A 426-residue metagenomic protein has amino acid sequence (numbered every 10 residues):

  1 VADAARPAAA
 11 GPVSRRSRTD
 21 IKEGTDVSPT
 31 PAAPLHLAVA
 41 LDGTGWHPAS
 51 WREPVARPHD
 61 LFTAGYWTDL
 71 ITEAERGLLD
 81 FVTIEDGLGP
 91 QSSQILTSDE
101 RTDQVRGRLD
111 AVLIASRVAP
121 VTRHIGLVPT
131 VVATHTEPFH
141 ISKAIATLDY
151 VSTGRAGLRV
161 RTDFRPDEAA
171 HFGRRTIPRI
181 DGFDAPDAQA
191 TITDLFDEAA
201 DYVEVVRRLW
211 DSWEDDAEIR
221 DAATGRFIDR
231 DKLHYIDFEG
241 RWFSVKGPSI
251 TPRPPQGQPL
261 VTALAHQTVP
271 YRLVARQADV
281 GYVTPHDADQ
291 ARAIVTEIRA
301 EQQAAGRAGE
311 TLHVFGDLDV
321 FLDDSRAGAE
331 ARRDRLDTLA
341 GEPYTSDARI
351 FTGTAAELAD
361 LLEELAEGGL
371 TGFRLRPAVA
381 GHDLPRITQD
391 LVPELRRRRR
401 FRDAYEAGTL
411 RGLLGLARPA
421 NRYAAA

Functional and structural regions predicted by a protein language model:
I21-V121, Q256-P259, G408, N421-A426: N-terminal beta1-alpha1-beta2 module of alpha/beta enzyme domains
S28-H59, G126, P166-P178, K232-L260 (+3 more regions): N-terminal small/glycine-rich loop or linker at the start of catalytic domains across soluble metabolic enzymes
A33, E137-Q277, E406, A417-A425: Internal, glycine-rich beta/alpha segment that forms the wall or movable "lid" of small-molecule/cofactor binding
L35-V39, V82-I84, I125-V131, G154-V160 (+4 more regions): Hydrophobic faces of well-ordered beta-strands that scaffold small-molecule active sites in alpha/beta enzyme cores
L37, A74, L78, V118 (+8 more regions): Conserved, mostly hydrophobic/aromatic
L61-A74, A263-V274, T354-L365: Short, acidic/polar
F172-R179, V203-R207, A291-A300, G381-R400: C-terminal helical cap(s) of enzyme catalytic domains, especially alpha/beta-barrels
L273-H286, A291-I298, Q302-A305: Glycine-rich, aromatic-lined ligand/substrate-binding cores of catalytic and carbohydrate-binding domains
